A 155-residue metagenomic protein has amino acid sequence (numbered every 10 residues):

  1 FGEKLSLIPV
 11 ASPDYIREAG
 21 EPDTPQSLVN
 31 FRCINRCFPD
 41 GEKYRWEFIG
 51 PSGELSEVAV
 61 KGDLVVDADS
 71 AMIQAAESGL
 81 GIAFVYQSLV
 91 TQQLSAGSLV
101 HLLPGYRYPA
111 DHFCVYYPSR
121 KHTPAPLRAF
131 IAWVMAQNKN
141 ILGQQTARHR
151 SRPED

Functional and structural regions predicted by a protein language model:
F1, T24-Q26, C37-F38, L55-S56 (+2 more regions): Short secondary-structure boundary/capping segments
F1-S6, V10-R36: Flexible hinge/capping segments at coil-to-helix
V10-A11, D67, V85, V134: A conserved hydrophobic position in a structured secondary element of the catalytic/binding core that shapes
D14-D23, E54, R120-A125: Short helix-loop capping/hinge motifs at secondary-structure junctions, enriched in acidic/polar residues
Q26, I73-Q74, R128: Alpha-helical segments flanking ligand/cofactor-binding loops in enzyme cores
R32-S52: Secondary-structure junction motif
S56-H101, Y108, T123: Hydrophobic hinge/microswitch elements
Q87-Q92, A96, Y106-D155: C-terminal effector-binding regulatory domain of bacterial HTH transcription factors
